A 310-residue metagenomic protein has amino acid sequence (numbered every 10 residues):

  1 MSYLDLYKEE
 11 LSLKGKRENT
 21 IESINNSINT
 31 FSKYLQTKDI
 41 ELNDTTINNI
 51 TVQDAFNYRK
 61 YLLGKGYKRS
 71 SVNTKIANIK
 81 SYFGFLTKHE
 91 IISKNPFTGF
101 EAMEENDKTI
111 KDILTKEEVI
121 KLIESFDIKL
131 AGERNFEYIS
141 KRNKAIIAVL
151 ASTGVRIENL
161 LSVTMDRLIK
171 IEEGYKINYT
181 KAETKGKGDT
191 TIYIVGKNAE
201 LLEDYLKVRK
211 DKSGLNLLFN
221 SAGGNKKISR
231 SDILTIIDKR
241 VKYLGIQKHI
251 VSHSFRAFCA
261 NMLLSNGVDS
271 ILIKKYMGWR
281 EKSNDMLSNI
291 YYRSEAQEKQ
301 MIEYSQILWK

Functional and structural regions predicted by a protein language model:
M1-K310: Conserved catalytic core of the tyrosine transesterase superfamily
